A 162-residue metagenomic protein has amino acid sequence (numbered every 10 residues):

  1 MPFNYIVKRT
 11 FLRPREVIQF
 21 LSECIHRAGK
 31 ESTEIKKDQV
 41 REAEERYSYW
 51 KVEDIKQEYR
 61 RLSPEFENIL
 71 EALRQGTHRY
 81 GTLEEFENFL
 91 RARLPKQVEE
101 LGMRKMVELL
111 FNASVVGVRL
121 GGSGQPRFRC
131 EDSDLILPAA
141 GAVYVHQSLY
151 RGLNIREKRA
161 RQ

Functional and structural regions predicted by a protein language model:
M1-V7: Short conserved motifs of the RecA-like P-loop NTPase core
F3, P14, M103: Conserved glycosyltransferase catalytic-site signature
K8-E100: Winged-helix-like regulatory helical subdomains adjacent to P-loop NTPase cores
P95-A113: Short amphipathic alpha-helical interaction segments
F111-S123: A short, conserved structural fragment
R129-Q162: Short, amphipathic alpha-helical interaction segments positioned at domain boundaries
